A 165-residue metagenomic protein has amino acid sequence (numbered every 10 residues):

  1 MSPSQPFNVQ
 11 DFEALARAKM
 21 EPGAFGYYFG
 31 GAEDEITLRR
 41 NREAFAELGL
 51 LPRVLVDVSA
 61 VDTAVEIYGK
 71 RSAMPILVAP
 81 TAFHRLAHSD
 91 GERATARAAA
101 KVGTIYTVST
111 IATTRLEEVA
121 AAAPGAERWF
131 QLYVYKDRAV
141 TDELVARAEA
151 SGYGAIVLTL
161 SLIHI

Functional and structural regions predicted by a protein language model:
M1-S72: An N-cap/entry alpha-helix motif that binds or orients negatively charged groups
E21, V78, A99, L158: Conserved, mostly hydrophobic/aromatic
I76-A79, Y106-V108, R128-L132, I156: Hydrophobic faces of well-ordered beta-strands that scaffold small-molecule active sites in alpha/beta enzyme cores
P80-S89, Q131-R138: Active-site mouth loops of central-metabolism enzymes
S89, V108-P124, D137-E143: Active-site-adjacent beta->alpha loops and helix N-cap segments on the catalytic face of soluble alpha/beta enzymes
A139-T159: Internal gly/pro-rich beta-alpha loop/helix module that stabilizes soluble enzyme cofactors or their anionic handles
I163-I165: Conserved small/polar residues in nucleotide/adenosyl-binding loops
